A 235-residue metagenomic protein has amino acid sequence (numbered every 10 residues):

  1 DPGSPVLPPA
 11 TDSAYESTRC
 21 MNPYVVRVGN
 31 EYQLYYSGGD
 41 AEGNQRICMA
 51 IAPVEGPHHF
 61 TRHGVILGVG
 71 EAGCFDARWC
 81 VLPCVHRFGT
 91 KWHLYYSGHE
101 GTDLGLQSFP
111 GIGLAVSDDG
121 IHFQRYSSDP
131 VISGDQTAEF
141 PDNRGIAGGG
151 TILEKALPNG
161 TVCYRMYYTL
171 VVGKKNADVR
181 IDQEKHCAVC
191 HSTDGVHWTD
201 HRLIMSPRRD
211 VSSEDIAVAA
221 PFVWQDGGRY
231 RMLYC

Functional and structural regions predicted by a protein language model:
D1-R78, H86-G148, L153-I216, W224-C235: Beta-rich carbohydrate-recognition and catalytic domains
A220: Active-site/pore-lining binding-face segments in mid-to-C-terminal subdomains
